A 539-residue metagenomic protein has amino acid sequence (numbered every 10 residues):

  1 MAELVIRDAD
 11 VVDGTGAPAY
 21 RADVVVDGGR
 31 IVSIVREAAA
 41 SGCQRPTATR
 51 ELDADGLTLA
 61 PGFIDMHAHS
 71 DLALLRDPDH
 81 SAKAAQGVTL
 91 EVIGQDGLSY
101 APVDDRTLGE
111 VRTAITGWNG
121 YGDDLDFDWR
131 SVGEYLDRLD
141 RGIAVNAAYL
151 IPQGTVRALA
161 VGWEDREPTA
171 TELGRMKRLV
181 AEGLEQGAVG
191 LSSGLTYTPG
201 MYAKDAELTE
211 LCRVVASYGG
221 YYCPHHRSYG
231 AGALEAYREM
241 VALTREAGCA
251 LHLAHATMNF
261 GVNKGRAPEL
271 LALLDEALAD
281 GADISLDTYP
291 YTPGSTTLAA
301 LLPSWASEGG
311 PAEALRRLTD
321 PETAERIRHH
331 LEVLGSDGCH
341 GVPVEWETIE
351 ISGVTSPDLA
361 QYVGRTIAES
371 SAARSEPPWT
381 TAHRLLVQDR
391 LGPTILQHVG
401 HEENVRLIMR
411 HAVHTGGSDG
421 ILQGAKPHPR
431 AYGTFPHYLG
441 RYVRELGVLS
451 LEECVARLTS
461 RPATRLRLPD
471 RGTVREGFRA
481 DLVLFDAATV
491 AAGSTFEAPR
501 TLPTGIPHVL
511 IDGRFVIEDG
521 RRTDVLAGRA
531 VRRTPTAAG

Functional and structural regions predicted by a protein language model:
M1-C43, L468, T489-E497: N-terminal metal-binding scaffold of metallo-dependent hydrolase/deaminase domains
A2-I6, C43-G94, I511, P535-G539: Replace "His-x-His-based motif
A9, V24, G29, G56 (+13 more regions): Divalent metal-coordination and catalytic microenvironments
G29, V413, A463, P469-G493: Structural signature of the urease/amidohydrolase superfamily beta/alpha-barrel
L72-L150, T169-Q186, T209-S217: Alpha-helical scaffold segments that flank or form the walls of functional sites
Y135, L139, I143-A170, M176-Y197 (+4 more regions): Active-site neighborhoods of metal-dependent hydrolases
E182-M240: Divalent metal-binding pocket/active-site signature
D320, L407-V413, S418-D419, T434 (+1 more regions): C-terminal cap of metal-dependent C-N hydrolases
